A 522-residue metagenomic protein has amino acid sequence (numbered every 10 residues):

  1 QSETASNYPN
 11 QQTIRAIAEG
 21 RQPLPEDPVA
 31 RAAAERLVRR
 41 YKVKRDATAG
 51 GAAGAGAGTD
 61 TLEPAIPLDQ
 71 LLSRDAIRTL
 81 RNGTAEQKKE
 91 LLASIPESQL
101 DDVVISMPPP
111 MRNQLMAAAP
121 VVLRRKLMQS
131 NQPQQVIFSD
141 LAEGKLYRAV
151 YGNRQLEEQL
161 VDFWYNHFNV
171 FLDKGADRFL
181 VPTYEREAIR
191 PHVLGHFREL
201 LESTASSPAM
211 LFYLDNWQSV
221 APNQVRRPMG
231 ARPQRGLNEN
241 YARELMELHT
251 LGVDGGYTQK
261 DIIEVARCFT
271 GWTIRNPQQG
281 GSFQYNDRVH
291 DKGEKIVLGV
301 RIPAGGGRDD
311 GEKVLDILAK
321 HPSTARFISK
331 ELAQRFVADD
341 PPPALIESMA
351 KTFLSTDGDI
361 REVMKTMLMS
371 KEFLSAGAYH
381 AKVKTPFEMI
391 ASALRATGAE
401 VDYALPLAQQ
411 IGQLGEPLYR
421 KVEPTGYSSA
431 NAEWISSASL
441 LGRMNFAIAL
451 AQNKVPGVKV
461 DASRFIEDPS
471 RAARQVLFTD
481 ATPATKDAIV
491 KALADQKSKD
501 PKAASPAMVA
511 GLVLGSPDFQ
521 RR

Functional and structural regions predicted by a protein language model:
Q1-S2, N10-A18, Q22, L37-R39 (+6 more regions): Flexible, low-complexity segments enriched for small/polar residues
S2-T4, K174, R178-F179: Extended, solvent-exposed regulatory segments
S6-N10, D27: Eukaryotic extended interaction platforms
V29, E35-A49, T61, G83 (+1 more regions): Auxiliary tRNA-acceptor-end handling modules of aminoacyl-tRNA synthetases
A53, P64-A65, L72, R78-G83 (+3 more regions): Active-site substrate-binding loop specific to GH73 endo-beta-N-acetylglucosaminidase modules in bacterial autolysins
I137, L141, G152-Q159: Amphipathic interfacial helices
Q159-L160, R198-E199, E362-V363, S505-V509: Alpha-helical scaffolds flanking conserved acidic
